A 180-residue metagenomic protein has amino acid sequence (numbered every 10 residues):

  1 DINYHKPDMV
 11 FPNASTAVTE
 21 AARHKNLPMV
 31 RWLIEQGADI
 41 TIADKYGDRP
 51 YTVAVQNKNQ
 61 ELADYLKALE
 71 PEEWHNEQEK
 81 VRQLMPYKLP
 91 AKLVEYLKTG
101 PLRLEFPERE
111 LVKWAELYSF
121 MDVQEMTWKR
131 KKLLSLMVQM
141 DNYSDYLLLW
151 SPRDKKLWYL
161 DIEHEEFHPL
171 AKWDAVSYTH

Functional and structural regions predicted by a protein language model:
H5-A17, A43-R49: Ankyrin-repeat boundary/"N-cap" motif
P28-M29, E61-L62: Conserved ankyrin/ankyrin-like repeat signature
A38, E70-P71: Ankyrin-repeat C-terminal turn/loop position
L84-E165: Non-catalytic interaction/regulatory modules that flank or connect domains
T179-H180: Conserved small/polar residues in nucleotide/adenosyl-binding loops
